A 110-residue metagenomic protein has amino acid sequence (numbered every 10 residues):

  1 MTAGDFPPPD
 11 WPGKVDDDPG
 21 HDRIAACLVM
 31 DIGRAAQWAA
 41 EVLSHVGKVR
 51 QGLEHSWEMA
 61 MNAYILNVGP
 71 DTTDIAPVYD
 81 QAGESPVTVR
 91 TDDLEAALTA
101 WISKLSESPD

Functional and structural regions predicted by a protein language model:
M1-S56: Negatively charged, low-complexity tracts enriched in Asp/Glu with abundant Ser/Thr
V42-T99: Amphipathic protein-protein interaction modules
A100-D110: Short, charged, intrinsically disordered terminal tails
